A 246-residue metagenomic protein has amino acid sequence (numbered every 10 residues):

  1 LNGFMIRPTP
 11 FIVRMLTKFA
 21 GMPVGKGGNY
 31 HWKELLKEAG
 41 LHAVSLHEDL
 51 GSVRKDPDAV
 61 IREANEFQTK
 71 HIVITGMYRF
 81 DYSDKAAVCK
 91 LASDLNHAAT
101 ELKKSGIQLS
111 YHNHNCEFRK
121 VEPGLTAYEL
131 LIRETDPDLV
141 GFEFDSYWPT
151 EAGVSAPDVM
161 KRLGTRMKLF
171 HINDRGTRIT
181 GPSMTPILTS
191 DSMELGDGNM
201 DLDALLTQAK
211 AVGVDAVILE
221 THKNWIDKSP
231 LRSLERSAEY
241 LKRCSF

Functional and structural regions predicted by a protein language model:
L1-H71, T165-M167, E239-F246: N-terminal pre-domain/capping segments
G3-G27, E48-P57, R79-C89, C116-E122 (+3 more regions): Acidic-and-aromatic substrate-binding clefts and catalytic sites of carbohydrate-active enzymes
M5, S45, V73, S110 (+3 more regions): Conserved beta-strand positions in the central sheet of alpha/beta enzyme cores
K33, H47, Y111-H112, W148 (+2 more regions): Tryptophan-centric aromatic hotspots in well-structured domains and transmembrane helices
L36, A64, L109, D145 (+5 more regions): Conserved, mostly hydrophobic/aromatic
H42, H47-G141, R162, L231: Active-site acidic/histidine proton-transfer and metal-coordination neighborhood in alpha/beta enzyme cores
L102-N199: Acidic/histidine-rich catalytic cores of soluble enzymes
K223-F246: Aromatic-rich peripheral "rim/lid" segments of glycoside hydrolase catalytic domains that contact and position glycan
